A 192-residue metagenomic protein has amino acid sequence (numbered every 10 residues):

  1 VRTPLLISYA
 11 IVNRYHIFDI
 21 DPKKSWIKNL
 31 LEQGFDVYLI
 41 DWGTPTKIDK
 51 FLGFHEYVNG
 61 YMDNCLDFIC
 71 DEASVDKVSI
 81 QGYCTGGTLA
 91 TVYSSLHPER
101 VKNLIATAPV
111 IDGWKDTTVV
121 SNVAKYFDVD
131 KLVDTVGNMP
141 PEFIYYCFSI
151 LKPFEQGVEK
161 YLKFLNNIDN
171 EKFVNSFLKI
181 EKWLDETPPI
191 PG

Functional and structural regions predicted by a protein language model:
V1-T46: Short, surface-exposed "cap/lid" segments of acyl-processing enzymes
D36, A73, K77-S79: Long, low-complexity, charge-dense
D49-F51, T117: Conserved catalytic-core motifs of eukaryotic protein kinase domains, centered on the activation segment
F51-E72: Alpha/beta-hydrolase active-site loop
D71, V75, L89-G192: Alpha/beta-hydrolase-fold enzymes
Q81-G86, A90: Gly/Ala-rich beta-loop-alpha elbow adjacent to hydrolase catalytic centers
